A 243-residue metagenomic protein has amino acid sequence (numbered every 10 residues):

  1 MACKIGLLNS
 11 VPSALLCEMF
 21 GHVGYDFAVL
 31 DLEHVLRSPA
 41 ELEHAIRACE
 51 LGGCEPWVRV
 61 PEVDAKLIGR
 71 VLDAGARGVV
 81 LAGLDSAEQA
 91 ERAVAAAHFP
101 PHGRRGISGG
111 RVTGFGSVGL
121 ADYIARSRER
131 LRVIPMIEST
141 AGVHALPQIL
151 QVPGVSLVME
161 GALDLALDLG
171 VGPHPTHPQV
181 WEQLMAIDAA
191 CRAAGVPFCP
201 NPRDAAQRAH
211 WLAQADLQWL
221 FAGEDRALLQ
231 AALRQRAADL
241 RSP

Functional and structural regions predicted by a protein language model:
M1-V63, A95, V133, G154-V155: Conserved N-terminal beta1-alpha1 strand-loop-helix module at the mouth
I5-L8, A28-L30, P56-R59, V79-L81 (+4 more regions): Hydrophobic faces of well-ordered beta-strands that scaffold small-molecule active sites in alpha/beta enzyme cores
E18, H22, V58, V63-R77 (+4 more regions): Catalytic cores of alpha/beta
P39-D73, A95-G103, R126-R128, T176-C199: Alpha-helix-loop-beta-strand connector modules within alpha/beta enzyme cores
A45, C49, A87-G103, G172 (+1 more regions): C-terminal helical cap(s) of enzyme catalytic domains, especially alpha/beta-barrels
K66, A76-P153, A162-L167: Conserved anion-binding
G78-R92, V158-L169, L217-R236: Glycine-rich phosphate-binding active-site loops on the catalytic face of alpha/beta enzymes
R105-R111, F115, L131, I137-H144 (+1 more regions): C-terminal alpha-helical cap/extension of soluble enzyme domains
